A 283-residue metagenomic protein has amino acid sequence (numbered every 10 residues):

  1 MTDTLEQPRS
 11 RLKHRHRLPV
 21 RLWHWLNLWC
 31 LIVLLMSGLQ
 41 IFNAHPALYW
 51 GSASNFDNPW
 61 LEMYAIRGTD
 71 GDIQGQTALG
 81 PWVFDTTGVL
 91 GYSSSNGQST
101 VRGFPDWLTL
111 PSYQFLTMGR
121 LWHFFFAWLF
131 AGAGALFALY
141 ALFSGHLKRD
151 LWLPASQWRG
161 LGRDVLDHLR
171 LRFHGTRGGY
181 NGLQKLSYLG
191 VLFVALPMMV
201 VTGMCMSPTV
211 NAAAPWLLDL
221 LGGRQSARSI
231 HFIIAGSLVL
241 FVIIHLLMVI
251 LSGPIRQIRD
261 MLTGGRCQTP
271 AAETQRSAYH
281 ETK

Functional and structural regions predicted by a protein language model:
M1-K283: Membrane-embedded alpha-helical bundles that constitute the cytochrome b-like, heme-associated redox core of multi-pass
